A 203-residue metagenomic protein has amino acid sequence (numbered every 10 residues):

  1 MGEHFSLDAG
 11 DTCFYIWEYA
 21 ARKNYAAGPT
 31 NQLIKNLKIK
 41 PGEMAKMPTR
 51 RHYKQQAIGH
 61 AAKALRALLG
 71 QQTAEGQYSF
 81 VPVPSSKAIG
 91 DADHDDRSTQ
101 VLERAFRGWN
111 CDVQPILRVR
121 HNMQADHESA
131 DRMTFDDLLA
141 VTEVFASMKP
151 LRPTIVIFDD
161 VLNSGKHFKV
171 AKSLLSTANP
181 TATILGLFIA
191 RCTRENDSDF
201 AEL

Functional and structural regions predicted by a protein language model:
M1-E75, S79, S86-H94, L117-L151: Active-site-facing substrate-recognition patch
K63-R66, Q100-E103, L139, A171-L175: Short, well-ordered amphipathic alpha-helices
Y78, N110-D112, P153, A182: A structural micro-motif
V83-P84, V119-R120, F158-D159, G165: Short His-Asn-centered micro-motif
H94-Q100: Charged helix-capping and loop-helix junction motifs
L102-R118: Glycine/proline-rich, flexible active-site/cofactor-binding loop segments that harbor closely spaced acidic
H127-L203: PRPP/pyrophosphate-binding module of the type I phosphoribosyltransferase fold
